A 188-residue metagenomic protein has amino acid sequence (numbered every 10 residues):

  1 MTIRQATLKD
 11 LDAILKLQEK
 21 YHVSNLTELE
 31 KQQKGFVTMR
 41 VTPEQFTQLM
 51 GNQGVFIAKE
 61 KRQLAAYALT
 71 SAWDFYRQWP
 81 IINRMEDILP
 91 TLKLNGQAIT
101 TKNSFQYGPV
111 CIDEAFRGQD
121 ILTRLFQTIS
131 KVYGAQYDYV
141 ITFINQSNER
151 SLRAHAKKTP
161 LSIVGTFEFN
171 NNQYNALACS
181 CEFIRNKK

Functional and structural regions predicted by a protein language model:
T2-E19, N25-T27: A short beta-loop-alpha structural element at the N-terminal edge of CoA-dependent acyl/N-acetyltransferase catalytic
H22-E44: Conserved GNAT-fold acetyl-CoA-binding loop/helix
V41-I57, D74-P80, Q106: A short helix-loop-beta-strand connector motif used in the catalytic cores of GNAT acetyltransferases and, in some
L69-P109: Conserved acyl-donor/pantetheine-binding loop and adjacent beta-alpha core of acyl/acetyltransferases and related
N103-Y107, Y133-N145: Conserved GNAT acetyl-CoA-binding A-motif
P109-I112, G118-K131, K157: Conserved acetyl-CoA-binding loop-helix of GNAT-fold acetyltransferases
V110-R117, T142-L152: Conserved beta-strand-loop-alpha-helix junction that forms the acyl-donor binding cleft
Q146-G165: Conserved active-site alpha-helix within GNAT-family acetyltransferase domains
